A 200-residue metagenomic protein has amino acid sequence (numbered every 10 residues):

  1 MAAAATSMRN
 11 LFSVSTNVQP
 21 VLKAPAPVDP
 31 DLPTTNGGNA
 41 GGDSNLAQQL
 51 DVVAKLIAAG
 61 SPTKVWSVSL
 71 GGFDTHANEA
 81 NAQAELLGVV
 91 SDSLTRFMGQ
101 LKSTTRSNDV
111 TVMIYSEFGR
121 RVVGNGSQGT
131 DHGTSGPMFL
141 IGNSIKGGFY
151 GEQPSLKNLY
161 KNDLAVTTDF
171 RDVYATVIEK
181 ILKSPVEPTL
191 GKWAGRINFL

Functional and structural regions predicted by a protein language model:
M1-T104, V123, P137-L200: Feature for exported/extracytoplasmic and membrane-associated proteins, marking the mature portion
A84, S127-T130: Short secondary-structure boundary/capping segments
L101-G126: Metal-dependent active-site segment of extracytoplasmic phospho-/sulfohydrolases and closely related
H132-T134: Phosphate-handling catalytic cores of nucleic-acid transaction enzymes
